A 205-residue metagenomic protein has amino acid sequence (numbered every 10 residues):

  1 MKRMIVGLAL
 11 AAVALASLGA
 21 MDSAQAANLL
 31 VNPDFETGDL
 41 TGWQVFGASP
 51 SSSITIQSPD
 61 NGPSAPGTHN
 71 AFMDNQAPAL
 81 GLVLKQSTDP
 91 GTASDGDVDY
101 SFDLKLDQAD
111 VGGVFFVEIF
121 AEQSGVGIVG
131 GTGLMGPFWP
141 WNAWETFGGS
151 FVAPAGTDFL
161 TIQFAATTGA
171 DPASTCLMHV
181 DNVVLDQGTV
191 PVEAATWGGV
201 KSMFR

Functional and structural regions predicted by a protein language model:
M1-L10: Bacterial N-terminal signal peptides that target proteins for export
L15-S23: C-terminal segment of classical bacterial N-terminal signal peptides
N28, E36-D74: Extracellular glycan-recognition surfaces and repeat-rich motifs
P33-F35, L82-F115, F147-F151, I162 (+1 more regions): Extra-cytoplasmic beta-strand recognition segments
F72-T92, V129-G131: Secreted extracellular polysaccharide-interacting domains
G81, T168-Q187: Extracellular carbohydrate recognition
D103-F138: Extracellular ligand-binding interfaces
V126-F159: Extracellular carbohydrate recognition and processing domains and analogous Trp-centered ligand-binding platforms
